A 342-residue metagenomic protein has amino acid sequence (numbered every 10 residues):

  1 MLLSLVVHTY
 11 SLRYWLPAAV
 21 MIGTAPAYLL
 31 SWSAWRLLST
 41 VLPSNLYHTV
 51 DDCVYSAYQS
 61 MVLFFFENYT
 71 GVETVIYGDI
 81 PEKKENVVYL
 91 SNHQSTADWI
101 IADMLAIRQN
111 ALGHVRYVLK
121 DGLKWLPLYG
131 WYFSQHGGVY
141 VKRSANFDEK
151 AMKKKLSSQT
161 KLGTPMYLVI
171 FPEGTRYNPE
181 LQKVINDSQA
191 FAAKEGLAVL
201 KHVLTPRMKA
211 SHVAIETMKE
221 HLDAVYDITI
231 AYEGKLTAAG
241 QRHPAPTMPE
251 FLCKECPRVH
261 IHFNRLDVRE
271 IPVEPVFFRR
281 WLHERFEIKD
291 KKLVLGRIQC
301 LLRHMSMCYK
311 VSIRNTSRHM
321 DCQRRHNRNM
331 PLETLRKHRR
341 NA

Functional and structural regions predicted by a protein language model:
M1-V88, H93, I100-I101: Membrane-anchoring hydrophobic helices of lipid-metabolizing enzymes
M1-W32, R303-E333, A342: Alpha-helical bilayer-embedded segments of polytopic membrane proteins, i.e., transmembrane/intramembrane helices
V6, T49, C53, N146 (+3 more regions): Charge-dense, low-complexity intrinsically disordered segments
L16-G23, A27-L38, C53-A57, N68 (+6 more regions): Alpha-helical membrane-targeting segments
T40, S44, P331-A342: Interhelical loop segments of eukaryotic multi-pass membrane proteins
F65-P246: Soluble catalytic domains of membrane acyltransferases
T164, I185-N315, H319-C322, H326-N327 (+2 more regions): Catalytic lobes of large eukaryotic enzymes
